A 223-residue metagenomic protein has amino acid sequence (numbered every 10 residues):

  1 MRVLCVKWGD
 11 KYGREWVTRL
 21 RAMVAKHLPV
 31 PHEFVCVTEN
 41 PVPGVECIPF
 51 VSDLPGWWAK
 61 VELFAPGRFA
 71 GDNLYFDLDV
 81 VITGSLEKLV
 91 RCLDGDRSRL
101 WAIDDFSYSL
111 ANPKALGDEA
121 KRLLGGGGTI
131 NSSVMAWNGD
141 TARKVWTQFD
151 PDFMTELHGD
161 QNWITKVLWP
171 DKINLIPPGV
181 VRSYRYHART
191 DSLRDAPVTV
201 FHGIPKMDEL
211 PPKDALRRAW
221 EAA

Functional and structural regions predicted by a protein language model:
M1-A223: Glycosyltransferase catalytic domains, chiefly GT-A lineage
